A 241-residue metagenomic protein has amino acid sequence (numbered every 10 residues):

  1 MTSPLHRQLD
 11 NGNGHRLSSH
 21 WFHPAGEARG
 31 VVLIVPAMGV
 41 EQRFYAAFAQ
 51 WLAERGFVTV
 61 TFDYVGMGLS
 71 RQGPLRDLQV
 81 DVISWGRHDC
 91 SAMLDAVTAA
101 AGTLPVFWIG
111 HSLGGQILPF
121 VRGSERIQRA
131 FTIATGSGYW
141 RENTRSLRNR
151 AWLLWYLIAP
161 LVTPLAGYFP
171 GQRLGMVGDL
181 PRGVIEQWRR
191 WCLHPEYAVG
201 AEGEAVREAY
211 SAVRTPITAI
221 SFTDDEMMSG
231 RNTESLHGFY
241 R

Functional and structural regions predicted by a protein language model:
M1-P24: N-terminal cap/lid segment of alpha/beta-hydrolase-fold proteins
A37-V40: Active-site glycine-rich loops that stabilize anionic/oxyanionic intermediates across multiple enzyme folds
Q42-L75: Conserved alpha/beta-hydrolase
Q79-A100: Alpha/beta-hydrolase active-site loop
I109-E196: Alpha/beta-hydrolase-fold enzymes
W191-A209: Active-site nucleophile elbow and catalytic-triad environment of alpha/beta-hydrolase enzymes
V213, A219-S221: Short beta-strand/loop motif that positions the catalytic acidic residue of the alpha/beta-hydrolase fold
M228-F239: Short alpha-helix in the alpha/beta-hydrolase fold that links the catalytic acid
